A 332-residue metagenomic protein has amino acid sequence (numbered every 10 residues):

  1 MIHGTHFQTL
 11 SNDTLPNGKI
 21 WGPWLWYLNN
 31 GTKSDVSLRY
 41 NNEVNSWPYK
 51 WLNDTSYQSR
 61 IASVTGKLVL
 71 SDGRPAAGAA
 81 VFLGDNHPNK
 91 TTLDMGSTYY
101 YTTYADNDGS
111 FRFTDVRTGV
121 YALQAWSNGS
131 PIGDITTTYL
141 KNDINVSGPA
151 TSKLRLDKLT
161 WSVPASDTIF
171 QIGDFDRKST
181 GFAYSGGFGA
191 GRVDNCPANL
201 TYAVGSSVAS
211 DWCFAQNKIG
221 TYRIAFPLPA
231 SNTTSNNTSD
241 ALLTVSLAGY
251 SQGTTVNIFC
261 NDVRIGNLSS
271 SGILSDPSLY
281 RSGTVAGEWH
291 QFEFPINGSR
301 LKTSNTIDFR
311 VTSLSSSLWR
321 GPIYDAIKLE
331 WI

Functional and structural regions predicted by a protein language model:
M1-I332: Long luminal/extracellular ectodomains of secretory-pathway precursor proteins
